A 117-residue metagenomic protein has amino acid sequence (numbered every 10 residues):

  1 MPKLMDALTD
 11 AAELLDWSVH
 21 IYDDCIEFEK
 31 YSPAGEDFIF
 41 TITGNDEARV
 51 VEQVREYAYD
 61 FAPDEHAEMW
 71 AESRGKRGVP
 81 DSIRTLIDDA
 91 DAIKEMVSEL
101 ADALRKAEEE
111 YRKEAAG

Functional and structural regions predicted by a protein language model:
M1-P33, A67, R74, E110-G117: Negatively charged, low-complexity tracts enriched in Asp/Glu with abundant Ser/Thr
M5-T9, D16, V51, I87 (+1 more regions): Compositionally biased amphipathic helical and low-complexity segments enriched in hydrophobic
A11-A12, G44, A90, A107: Small side chains
A34-D89: Intrinsically disordered, low-complexity regulatory segments enriched in Ser/Thr/Pro and charged residues
G78-V79, L104-Y111: Conserved Class I S-adenosyl-L-methionine-dependent methyltransferase catalytic core
L86, A90-L100, L104: Long amphipathic alpha-helices with heptad-repeat character, especially coiled-coil-forming segments used
